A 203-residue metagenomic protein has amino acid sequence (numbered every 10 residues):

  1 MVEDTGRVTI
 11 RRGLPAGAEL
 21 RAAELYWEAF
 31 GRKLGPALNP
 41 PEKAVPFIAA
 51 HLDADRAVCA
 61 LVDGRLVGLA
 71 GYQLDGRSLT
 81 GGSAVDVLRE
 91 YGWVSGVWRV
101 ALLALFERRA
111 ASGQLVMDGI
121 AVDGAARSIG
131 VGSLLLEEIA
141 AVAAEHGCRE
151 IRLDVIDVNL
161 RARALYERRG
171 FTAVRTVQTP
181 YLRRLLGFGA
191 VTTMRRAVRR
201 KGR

Functional and structural regions predicted by a protein language model:
R7-E24, G35: A short beta-loop-alpha structural element at the N-terminal edge of CoA-dependent acyl/N-acetyltransferase catalytic
W27-I48, L79-G96: Conserved GNAT-fold acetyl-CoA-binding loop/helix
P36-R77, F106: Active-site rim helix/loop that mediates acceptor-substrate recognition in acyltransferases
V58, A70, L115, I120 (+1 more regions): Conserved GNAT-family N-acetyltransferase fold
G76-L115, L182: Conserved acyl-donor/pantetheine-binding loop and adjacent beta-alpha core of acyl/acetyltransferases and related
G113-L115, A143-D154: Conserved GNAT acetyl-CoA-binding A-motif
S128-A141, A164, R168: Conserved acetyl-CoA-binding loop-helix of GNAT-fold acetyltransferases
R149-E150, I156-R163, R169, T179-R203: C-terminal "cap" of GNAT-fold acetyltransferases
